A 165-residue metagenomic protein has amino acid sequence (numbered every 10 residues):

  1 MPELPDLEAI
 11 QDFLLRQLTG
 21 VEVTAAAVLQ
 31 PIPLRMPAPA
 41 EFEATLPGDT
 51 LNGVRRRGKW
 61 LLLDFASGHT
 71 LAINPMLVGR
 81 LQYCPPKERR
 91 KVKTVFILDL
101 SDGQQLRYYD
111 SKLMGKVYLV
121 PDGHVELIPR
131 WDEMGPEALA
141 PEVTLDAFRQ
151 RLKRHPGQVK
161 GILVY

Functional and structural regions predicted by a protein language model:
M1-R57, L61-H69, D99, D146 (+1 more regions): Extended, highly charged segments
L71-Y165: Phosphate/anion-contacting hairpin/loop surfaces
